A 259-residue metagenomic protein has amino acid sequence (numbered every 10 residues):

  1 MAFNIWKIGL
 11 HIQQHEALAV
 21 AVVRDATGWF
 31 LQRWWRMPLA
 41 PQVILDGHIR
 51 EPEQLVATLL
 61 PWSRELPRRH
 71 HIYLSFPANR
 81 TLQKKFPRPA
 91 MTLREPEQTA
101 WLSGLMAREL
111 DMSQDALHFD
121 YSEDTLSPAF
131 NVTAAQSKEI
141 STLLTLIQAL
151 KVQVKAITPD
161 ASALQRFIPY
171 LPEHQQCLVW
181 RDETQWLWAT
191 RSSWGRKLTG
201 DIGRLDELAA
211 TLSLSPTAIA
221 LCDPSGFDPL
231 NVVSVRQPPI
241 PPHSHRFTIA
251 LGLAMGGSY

Functional and structural regions predicted by a protein language model:
M1-Y259: Hydrophobic/aromatic-enriched cytosolic interaction surfaces used to assemble or bind macromolecules
